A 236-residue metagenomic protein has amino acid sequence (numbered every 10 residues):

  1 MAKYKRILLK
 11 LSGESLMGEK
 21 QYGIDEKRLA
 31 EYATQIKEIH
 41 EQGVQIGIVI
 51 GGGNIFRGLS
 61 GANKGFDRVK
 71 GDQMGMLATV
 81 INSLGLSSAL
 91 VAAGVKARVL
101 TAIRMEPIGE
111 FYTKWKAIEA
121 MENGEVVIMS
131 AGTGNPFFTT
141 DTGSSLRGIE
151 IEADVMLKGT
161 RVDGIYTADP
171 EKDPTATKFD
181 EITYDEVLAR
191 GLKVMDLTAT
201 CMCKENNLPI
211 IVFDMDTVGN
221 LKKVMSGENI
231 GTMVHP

Functional and structural regions predicted by a protein language model:
M1-P236: C-terminal catalytic "cap/lid" subdomain
